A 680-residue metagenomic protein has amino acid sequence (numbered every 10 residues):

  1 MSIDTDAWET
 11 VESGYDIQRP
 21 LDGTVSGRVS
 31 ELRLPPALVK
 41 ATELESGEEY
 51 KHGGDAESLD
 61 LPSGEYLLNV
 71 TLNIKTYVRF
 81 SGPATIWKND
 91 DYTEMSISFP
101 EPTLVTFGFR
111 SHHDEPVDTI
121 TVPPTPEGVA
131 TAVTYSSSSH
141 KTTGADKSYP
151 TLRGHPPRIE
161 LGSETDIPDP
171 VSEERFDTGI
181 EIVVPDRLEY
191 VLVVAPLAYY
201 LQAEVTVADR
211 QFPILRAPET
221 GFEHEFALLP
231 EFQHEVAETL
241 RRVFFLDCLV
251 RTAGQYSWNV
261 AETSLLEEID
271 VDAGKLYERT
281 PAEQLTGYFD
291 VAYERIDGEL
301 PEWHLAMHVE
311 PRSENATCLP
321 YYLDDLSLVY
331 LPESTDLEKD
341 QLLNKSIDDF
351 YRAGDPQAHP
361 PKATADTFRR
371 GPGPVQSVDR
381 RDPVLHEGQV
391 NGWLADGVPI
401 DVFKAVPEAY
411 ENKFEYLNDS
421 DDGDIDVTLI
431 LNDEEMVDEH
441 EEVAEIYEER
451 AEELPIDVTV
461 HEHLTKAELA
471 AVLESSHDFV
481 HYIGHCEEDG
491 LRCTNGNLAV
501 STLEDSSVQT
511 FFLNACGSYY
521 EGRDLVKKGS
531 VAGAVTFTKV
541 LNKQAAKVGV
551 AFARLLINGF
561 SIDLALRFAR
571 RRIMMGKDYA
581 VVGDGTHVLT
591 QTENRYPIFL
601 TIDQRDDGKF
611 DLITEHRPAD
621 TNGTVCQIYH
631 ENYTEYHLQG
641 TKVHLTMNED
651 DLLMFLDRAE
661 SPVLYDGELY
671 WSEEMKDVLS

Functional and structural regions predicted by a protein language model:
S2-T71, Y77-R79, W87, R158-D325 (+5 more regions): Long, folded non-catalytic interaction modules
D91-V183, E189-L192: Acidic, contiguous N-terminal accessory segments
V183-R187, I430-E434, H461-L464, G484-H485 (+1 more regions): Structural motif
V193-P196, E442, I446, V472 (+2 more regions): A short acidic, amphipathic alpha-helical/loop segment
E204-R216, P455-L464, T536-N542, A565-L566: A generic structural motif
P301-F479: A domain-level signal for caspase-like cysteine endopeptidase catalytic cores and their zymogen-processing architecture
D478-L564, F568: Catalytic cores of nucleophile-dependent amide-cleaving enzymes
N497-L498, I557-S680: Caspase-like cysteine protease fold
